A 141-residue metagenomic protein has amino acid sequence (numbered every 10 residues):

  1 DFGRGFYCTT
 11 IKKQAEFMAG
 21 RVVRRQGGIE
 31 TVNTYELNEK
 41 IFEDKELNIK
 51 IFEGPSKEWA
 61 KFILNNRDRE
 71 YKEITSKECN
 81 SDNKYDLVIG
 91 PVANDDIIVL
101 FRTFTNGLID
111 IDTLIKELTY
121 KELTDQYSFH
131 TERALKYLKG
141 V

Functional and structural regions predicted by a protein language model:
D1, F17, R21-V141: Conserved NAD+-utilizing ADP-ribose enzyme module
F2-Y7: A short, exposed loop/beta-hairpin motif centered on an aromatic-Gly-Thr core
